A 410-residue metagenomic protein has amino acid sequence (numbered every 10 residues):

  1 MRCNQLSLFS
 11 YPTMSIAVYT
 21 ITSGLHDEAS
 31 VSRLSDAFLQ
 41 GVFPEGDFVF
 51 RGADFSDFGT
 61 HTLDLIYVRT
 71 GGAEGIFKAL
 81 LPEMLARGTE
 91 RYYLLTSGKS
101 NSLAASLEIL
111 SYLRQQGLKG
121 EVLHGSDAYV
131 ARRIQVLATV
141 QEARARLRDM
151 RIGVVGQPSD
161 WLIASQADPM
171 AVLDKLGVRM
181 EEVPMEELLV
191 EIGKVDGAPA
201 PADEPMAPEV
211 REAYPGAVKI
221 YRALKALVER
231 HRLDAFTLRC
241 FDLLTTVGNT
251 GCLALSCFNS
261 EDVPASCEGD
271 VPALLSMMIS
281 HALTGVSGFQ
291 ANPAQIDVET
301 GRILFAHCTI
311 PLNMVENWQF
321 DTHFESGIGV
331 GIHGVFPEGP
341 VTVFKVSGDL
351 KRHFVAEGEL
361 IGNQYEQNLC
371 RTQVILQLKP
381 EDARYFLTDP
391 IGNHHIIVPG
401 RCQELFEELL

Functional and structural regions predicted by a protein language model:
L6-G52, E408: N-terminal basic/disordered segments at the start of proteins
L8-S15, F58-G59, E142-D149, V228: Glycine-rich phosphate/diphosphate-binding loops that line cofactor/substrate pockets in enzymes
P12-A29, I66, R148-Q157, T388-P399: Short hydrophobic beta-strand segments
G41-E45, F50-R148, P158-D168, R302-L304: Cofactor- and metal-binding active-site motifs of prokaryotic enzymes that mediate redox/radical or nucleophilic
S111-V286: Conserved, well-structured core segments that form the ligand-binding/active-site neighborhood of functional domains
V263-Y365: C-terminal catalytic subdomain
G331-L410: Extended hydrophobic packing segments that form well-structured cores
